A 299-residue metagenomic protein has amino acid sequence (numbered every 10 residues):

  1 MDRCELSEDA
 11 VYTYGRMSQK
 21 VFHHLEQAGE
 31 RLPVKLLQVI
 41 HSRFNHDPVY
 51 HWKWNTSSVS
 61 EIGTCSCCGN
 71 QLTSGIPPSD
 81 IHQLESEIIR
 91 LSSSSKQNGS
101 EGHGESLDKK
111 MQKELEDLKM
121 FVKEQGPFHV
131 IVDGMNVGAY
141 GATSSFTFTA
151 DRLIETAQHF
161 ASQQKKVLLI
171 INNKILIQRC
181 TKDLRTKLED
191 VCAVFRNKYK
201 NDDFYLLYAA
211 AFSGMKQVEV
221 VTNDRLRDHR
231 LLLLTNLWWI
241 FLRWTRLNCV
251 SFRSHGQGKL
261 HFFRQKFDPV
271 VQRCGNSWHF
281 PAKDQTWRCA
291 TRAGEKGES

Functional and structural regions predicted by a protein language model:
M1-S299: Noncatalytic, typically N-terminal accessory segments of nucleic acid-processing enzymes and closely related
